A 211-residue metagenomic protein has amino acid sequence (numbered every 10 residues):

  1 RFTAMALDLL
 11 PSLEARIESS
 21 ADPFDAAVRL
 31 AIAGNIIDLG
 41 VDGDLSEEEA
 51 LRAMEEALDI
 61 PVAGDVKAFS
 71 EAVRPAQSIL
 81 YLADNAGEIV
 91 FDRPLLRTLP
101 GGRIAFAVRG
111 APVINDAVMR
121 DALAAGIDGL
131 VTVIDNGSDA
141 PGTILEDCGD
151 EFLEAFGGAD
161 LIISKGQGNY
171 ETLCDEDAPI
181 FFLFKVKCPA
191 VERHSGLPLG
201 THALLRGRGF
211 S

Functional and structural regions predicted by a protein language model:
R1-A76: Electropositive, gly/pro-rich neighborhoods at or near active sites that engage anionic ligands
A63, I89-V90, V113-D116: Loop/helix-junction capping segments adjacent to catalytic residues or to phosphate/diphosphate-binding pockets
S70, R93-R97, M119, F152-L153 (+1 more regions): Short amphipathic alpha-helical segments and helix-helix/interface helices
Q77-S78, G102-A105, P179: Residues at the starts of beta-strands that form the adenosine-phosphate
S78-L80, D160-L161: Structural motif
L82-A105: Histidine-anchored nucleotide/phosphate-binding helix
V108-I114, D121-S211: C-terminal functional extensions of proteins
